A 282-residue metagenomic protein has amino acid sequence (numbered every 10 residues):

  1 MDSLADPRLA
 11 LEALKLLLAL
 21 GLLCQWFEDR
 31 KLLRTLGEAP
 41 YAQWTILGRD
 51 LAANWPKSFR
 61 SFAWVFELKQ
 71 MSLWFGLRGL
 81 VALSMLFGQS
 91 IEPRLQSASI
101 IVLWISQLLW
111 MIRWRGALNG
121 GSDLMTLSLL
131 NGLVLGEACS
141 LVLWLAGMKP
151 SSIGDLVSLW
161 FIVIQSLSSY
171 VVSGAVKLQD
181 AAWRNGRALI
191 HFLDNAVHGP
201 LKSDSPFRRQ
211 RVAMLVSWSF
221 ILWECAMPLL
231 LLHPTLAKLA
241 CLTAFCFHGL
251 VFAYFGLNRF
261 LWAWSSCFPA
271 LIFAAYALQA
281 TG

Functional and structural regions predicted by a protein language model:
M1-G282: Alpha-helical membrane-anchoring segments
